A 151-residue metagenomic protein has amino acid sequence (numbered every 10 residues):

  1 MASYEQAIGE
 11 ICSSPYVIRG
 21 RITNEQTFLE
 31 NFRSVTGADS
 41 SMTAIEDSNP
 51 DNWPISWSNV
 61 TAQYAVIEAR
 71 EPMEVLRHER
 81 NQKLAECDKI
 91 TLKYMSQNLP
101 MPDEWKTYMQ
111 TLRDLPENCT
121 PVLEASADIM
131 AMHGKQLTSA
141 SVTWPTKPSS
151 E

Functional and structural regions predicted by a protein language model:
M1-E151: A preference for well-ordered globular domain cores that mediate specific macromolecular interactions or catalysis
